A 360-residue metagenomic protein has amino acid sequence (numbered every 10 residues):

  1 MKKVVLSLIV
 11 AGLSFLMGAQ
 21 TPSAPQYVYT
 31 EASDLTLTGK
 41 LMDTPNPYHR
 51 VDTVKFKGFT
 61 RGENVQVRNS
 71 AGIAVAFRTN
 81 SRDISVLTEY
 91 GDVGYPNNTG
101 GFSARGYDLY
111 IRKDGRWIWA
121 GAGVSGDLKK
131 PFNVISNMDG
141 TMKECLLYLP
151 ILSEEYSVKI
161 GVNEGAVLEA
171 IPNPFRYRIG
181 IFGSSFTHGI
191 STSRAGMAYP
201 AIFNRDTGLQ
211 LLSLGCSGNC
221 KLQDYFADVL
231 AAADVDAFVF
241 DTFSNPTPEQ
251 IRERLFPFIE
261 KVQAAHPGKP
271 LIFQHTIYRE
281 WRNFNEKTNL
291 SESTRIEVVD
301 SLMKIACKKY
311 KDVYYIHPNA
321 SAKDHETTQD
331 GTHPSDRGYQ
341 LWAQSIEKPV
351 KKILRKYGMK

Functional and structural regions predicted by a protein language model:
K2, G18-R178, K351-K360: N-terminal secretory targeting modules
S7-F15: Bacterial N-terminal signal peptides
R176-P200: Catalytic nucleophile-elbow at a beta strand-turn-alpha helix junction centered on a G-D-S/GDSL motif, marking
P200-S213, K304-I305: Short helix-loop-beta junction
C220-F256, K261, T276-N283: Oxyanion-hole/transition-state-stabilizing segment in secreted/luminal serine hydrolases and related acyltransferases
H266-L271: A short helix->loop->beta-strand "cap" motif at the edges of active sites that frequently abuts
R279-H317, K360: Substrate-gating cap/lid alpha-helix
D330-K360: Histidine-centered active-site loop/cap adjacent to the catalytic His in serine esterases/O-acetyl transfer systems
